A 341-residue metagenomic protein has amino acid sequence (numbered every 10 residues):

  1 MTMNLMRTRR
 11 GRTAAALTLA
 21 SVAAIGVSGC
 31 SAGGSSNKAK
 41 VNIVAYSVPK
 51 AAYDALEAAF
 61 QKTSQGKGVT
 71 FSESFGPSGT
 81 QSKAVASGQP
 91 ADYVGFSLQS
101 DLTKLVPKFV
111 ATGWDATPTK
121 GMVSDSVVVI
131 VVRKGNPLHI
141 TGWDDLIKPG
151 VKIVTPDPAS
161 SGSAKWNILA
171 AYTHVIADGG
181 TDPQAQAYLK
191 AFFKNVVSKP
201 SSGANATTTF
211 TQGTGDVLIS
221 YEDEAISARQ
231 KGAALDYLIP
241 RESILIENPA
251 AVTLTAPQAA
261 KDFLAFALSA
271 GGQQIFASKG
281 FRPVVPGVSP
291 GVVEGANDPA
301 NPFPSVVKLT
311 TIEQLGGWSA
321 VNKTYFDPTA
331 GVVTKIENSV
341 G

Functional and structural regions predicted by a protein language model:
T2-R9, P257-G341: Extracellular/periplasmic juxtamembrane helices and adjacent flexible linkers that interface with membrane partners
R10-S21: Sec-dependent N-terminal signal peptides
I25-G29: C-terminal motif of bacterial Sec signal peptides marking the signal peptidase cleavage site
S31-G33: Bacterial signal peptide processing site
S36-S160, G341: N-terminal segment of the mature folded domain
A58-Q65, D144-A204, T211: Ligand-binding cleft/hinge of the Venus flytrap
M122-V128, L189-F192, P200, R229-K261 (+2 more regions): Periplasmic-binding protein-like
D178-S243, P249: Ligand-binding pocket segment of bilobal, Venus flytrap-like solute-binding proteins
